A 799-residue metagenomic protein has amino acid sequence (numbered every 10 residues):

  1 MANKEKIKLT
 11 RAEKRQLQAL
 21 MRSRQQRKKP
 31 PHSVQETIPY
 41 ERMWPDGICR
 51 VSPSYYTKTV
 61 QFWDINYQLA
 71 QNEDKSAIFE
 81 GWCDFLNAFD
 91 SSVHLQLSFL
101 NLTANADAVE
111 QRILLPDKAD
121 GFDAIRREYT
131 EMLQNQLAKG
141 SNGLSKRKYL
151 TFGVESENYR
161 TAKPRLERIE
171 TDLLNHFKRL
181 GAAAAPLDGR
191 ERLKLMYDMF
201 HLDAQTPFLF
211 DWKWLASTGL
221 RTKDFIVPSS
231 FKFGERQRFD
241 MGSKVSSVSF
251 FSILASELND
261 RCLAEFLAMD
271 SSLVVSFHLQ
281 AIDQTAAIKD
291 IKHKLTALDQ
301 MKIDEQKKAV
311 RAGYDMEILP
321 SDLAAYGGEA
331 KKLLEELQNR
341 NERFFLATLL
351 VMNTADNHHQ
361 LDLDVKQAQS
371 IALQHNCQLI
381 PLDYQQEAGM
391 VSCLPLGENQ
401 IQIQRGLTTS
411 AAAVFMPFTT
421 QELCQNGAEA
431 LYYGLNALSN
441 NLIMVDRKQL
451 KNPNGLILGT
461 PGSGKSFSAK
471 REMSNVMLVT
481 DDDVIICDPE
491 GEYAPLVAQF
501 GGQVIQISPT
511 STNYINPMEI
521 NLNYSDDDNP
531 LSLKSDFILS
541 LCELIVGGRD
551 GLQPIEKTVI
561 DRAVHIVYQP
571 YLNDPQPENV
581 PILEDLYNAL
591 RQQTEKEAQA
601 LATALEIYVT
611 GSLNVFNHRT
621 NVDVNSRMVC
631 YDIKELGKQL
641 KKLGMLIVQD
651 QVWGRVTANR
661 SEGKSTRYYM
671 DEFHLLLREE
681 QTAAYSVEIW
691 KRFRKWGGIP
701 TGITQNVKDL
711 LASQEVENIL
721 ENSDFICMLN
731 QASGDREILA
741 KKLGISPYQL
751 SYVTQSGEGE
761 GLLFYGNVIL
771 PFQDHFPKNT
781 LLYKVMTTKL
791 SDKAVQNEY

Functional and structural regions predicted by a protein language model:
A2-T420: Extended, folded cores of ATP/NTP-driven motor/assembly subunits in large transport and secretion machines
I65, N72-S91, S98, L102 (+10 more regions): P-loop NTPase motor domains
I457: Hydrophobic anchor at the beta1->P-loop junction of P-loop NTPases
K465: Conserved lysine of the Walker
S468: Hydrophobic positions on the alpha1 helix immediately C-terminal to the Walker A/P-loop
N475-I485: Post-Walker A helix-loop "phosphate-sensing" segment adjacent to the P-loop in P-loop NTPases
G501-I505, E715-M728: A short helix-turn-beta junction within AAA+ P-loop NTPase domains corresponding to the substrate/partner-engaging
L743-E798: Conserved P-loop NTPase
